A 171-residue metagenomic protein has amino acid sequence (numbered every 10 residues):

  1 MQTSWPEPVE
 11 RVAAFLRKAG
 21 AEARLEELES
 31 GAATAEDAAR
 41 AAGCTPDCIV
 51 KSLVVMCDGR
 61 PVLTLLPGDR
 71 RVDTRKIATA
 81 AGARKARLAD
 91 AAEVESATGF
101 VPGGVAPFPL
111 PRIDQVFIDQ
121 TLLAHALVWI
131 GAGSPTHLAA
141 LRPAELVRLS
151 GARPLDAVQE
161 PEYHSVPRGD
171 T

Functional and structural regions predicted by a protein language model:
M1-T171: Extended, low-hydrophobicity, polar/charged segments
